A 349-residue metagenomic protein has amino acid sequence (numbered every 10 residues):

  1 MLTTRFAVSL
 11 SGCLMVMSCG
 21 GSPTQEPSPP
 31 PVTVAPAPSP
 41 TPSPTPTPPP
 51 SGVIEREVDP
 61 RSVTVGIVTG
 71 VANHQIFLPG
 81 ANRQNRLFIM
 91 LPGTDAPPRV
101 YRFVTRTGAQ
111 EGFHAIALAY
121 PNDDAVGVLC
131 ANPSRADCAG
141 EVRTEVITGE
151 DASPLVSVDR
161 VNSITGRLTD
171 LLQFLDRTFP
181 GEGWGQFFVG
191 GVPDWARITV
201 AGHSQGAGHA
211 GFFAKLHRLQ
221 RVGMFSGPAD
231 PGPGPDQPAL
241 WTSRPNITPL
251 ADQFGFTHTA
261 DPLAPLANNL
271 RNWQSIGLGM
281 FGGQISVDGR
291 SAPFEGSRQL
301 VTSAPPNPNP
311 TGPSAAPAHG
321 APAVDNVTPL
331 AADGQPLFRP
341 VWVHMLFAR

Functional and structural regions predicted by a protein language model:
V16-S18: C-terminal motif of bacterial Sec signal peptides marking the signal peptidase cleavage site
G20-P23: Bacterial signal peptide processing site
P42-N82: N-terminal cap/lid segment of alpha/beta-hydrolase-fold proteins
F77-P79, Q220-P322, T328: The feature captures the conserved acid-bearing segment of alpha/beta-hydrolase catalytic domains
Q84-G93: Short beta-strand element of the alpha/beta-hydrolase
Y101-A117: Short amphipathic alpha-helix adjacent to the substrate-entry channel of hydrolases
A136-G191: Alpha/beta-hydrolase active-site loop
A201-G206, A210: Gly/Ala-rich beta-loop-alpha elbow adjacent to hydrolase catalytic centers
